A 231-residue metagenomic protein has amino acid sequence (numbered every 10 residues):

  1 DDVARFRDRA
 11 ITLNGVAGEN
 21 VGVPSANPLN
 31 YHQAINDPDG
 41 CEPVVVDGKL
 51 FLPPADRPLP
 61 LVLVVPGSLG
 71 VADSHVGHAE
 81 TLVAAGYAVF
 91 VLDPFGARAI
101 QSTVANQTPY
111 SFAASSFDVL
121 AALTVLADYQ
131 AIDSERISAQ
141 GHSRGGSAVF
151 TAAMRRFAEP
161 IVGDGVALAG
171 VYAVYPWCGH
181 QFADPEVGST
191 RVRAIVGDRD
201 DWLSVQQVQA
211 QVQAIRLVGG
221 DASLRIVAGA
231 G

Functional and structural regions predicted by a protein language model:
D2-R57: N-terminal cap/lid segment of alpha/beta-hydrolase-fold proteins
N27, D198-D201, G229-A230: Acidic beta-to-alpha connecting loop that harbors the catalytic carboxylate
I35-K49, P58-A131: Serine-hydrolase catalytic machinery in alpha/beta-hydrolase-like enzymes
V64-L69, P176, G197-D198: Glycine-rich His-Gly loop
H78, S204-A214: Short alpha-helix in the alpha/beta-hydrolase fold that links the catalytic acid
S111-G188, D201: Primarily recognizes the serine-hydrolase "nucleophile elbow" in alpha/beta-hydrolase and SGNH/GDSL folds
S189-D200, Q211-V212, A222-R225: Catalytic His-Asp charge-relay segment
R216-G231: Catalytic histidine neighborhood in serine/cysteine hydrolases with alpha/beta-hydrolase-type architecture
